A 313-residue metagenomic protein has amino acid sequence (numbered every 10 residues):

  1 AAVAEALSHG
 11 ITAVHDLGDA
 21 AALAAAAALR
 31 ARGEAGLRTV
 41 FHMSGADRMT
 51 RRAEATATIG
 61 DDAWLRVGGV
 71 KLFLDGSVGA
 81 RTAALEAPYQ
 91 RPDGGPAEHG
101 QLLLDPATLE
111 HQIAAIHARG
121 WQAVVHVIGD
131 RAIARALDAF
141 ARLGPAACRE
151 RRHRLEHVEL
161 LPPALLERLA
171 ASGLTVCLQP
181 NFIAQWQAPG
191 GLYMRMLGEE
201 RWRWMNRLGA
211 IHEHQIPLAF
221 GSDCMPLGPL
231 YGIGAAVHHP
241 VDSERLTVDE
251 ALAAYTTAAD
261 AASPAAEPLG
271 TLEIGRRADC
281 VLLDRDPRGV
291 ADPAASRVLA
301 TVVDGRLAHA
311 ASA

Functional and structural regions predicted by a protein language model:
A1-V3: Ligand-site clamp/hinge motif
E5-L7: Phosphate-interacting basic helix/loop segments used at nucleotide- and nucleic-acid interfaces
H9-A13: Short acidic/polar active-site loop segments enriched in Thr and Asp
A20-A134, D138, C148, R168-N181 (+1 more regions): Metal-coordinating catalytic core of metallo-dependent amide/deamination hydrolases
G45-T50, E156-P163: Active-site glycine- and acidic-residue-rich loops that bind and position anionic ligands or nucleotide-like cofactors
I113-V124, R131-H153, E167, L178-P287 (+1 more regions): His/Asp/Glu-enriched, well-ordered alpha-helical/loop segment that forms or immediately abuts the divalent-metal
P287-P293: Short, Lys/Arg- and Gly-enriched loop/turn segments at beta-strand edges
